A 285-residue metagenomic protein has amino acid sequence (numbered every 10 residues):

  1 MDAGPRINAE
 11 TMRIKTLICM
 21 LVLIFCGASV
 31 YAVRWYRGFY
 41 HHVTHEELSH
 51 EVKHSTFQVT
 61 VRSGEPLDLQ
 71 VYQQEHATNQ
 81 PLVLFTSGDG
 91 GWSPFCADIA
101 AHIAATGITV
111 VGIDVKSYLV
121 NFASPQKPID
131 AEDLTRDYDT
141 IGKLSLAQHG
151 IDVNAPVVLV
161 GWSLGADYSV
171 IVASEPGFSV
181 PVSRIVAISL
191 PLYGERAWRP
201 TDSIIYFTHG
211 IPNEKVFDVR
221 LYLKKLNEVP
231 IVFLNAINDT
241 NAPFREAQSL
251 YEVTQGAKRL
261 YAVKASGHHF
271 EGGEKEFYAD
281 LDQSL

Functional and structural regions predicted by a protein language model:
W35-T78: N-terminal cap/lid segment of alpha/beta-hydrolase-fold proteins
E75-G107, G112-V115: Short, surface-exposed "cap/lid" segments of acyl-processing enzymes
T86, I237-D239, K264-G267: Acidic beta-to-alpha connecting loop that harbors the catalytic carboxylate
D114-E132: Cap/lid segment of the alpha/beta-hydrolase catalytic domain
K127-I151: Alpha/beta-hydrolase active-site loop
L144-Y206: Primarily recognizes the serine-hydrolase "nucleophile elbow" in alpha/beta-hydrolase and SGNH/GDSL folds
R196-Q248, E252: The feature captures the conserved acid-bearing segment of alpha/beta-hydrolase catalytic domains
G256-L285: C-terminal catalytic histidine-bearing segment of alpha/beta-hydrolase fold enzymes
